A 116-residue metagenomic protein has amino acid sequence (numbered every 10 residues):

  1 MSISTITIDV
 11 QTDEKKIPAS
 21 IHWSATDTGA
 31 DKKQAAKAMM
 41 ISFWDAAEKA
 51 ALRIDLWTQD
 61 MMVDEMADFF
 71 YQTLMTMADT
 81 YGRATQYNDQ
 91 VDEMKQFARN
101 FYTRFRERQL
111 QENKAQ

Functional and structural regions predicted by a protein language model:
M1, A30-K33, L110-Q116: Intrinsically disordered, low-complexity linkers and terminal tails enriched in Pro/Gly and often acidic or mixed-charge
M1-V10: Structured beta-strand/loop patches that form or line metal/cofactor-binding pockets in enzymes
D13: Acidic surface patches and DE-rich sequence motifs
A19-Q86: Active-site- and interface-proximal helix/loop "cap" or "latch" segments in soluble metabolic and energy-transducing
D79-Q116: C-terminal charged interaction modules
